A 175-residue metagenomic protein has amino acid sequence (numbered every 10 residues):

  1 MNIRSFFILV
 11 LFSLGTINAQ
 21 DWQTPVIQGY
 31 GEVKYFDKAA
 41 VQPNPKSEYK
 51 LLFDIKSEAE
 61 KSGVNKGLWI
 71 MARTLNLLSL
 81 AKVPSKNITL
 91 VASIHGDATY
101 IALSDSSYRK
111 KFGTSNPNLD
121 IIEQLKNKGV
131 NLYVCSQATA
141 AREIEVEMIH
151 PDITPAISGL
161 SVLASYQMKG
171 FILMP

Functional and structural regions predicted by a protein language model:
S5-L14: Sec-dependent N-terminal signal peptides
G15-A19: Sec/Tat signal peptide C-region and signal peptidase I cleavage site
D21-Q28, Y108-R109, T114-P175: A cross-taxonomic marker for long C-terminal extensions/tails that follow the last structured domain
Q28-Y49: N-terminal targeting signals for Sec/Tat export/insertion, comprising classic cleavable signal peptides
N44-E60, I101-S106: Acidic/histidine-rich, surface-exposed loop or edge segments in extracytoplasmic proteins
S57-G67, S115, A156: Solvent-exposed, acidic/flexible segments
V64-V83: Histidine-anchored nucleotide/phosphate-binding helix
P84-A102: Acidic helix-start/capping segments at beta-turn-to-alpha-helix junctions
